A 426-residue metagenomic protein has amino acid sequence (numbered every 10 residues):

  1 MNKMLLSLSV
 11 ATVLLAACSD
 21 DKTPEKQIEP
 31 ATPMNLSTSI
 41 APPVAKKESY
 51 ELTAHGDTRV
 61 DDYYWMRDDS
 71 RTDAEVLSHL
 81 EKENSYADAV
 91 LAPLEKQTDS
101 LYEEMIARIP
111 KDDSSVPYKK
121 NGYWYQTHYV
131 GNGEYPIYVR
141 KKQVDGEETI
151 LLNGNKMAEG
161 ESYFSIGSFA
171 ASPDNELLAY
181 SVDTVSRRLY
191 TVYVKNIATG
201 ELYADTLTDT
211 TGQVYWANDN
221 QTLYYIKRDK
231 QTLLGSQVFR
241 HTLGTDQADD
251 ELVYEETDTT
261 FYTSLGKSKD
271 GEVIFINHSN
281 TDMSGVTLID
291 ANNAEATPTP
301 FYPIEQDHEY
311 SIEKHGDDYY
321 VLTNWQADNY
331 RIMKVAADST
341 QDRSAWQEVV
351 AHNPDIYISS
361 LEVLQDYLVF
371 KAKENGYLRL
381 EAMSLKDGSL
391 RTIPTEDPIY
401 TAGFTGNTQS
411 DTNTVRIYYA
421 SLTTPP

Functional and structural regions predicted by a protein language model:
N2-L8: Sec-dependent signal peptide recognition, specifically the positively charged N-region followed immediately by
L8, T53-G56, Q231-T232: Alpha-helical interaction segments
A11-T12: Residue-level signal for mature regions of secreted extracellular proteins and peptides
L15-A17: C-terminal motif of bacterial Sec signal peptides marking the signal peptidase cleavage site
S19-N35: Short, low-complexity, disordered segments immediately C-terminal to signal peptides in bacterial exported proteins
N35-H55: Short acidic, Pro/Gly- and aromatic-enriched capping/linker segments at domain boundaries
T58-K96, S100-I150, G154-P426: Peripheral, non-catalytic segments that deliver or gate enzyme domains
